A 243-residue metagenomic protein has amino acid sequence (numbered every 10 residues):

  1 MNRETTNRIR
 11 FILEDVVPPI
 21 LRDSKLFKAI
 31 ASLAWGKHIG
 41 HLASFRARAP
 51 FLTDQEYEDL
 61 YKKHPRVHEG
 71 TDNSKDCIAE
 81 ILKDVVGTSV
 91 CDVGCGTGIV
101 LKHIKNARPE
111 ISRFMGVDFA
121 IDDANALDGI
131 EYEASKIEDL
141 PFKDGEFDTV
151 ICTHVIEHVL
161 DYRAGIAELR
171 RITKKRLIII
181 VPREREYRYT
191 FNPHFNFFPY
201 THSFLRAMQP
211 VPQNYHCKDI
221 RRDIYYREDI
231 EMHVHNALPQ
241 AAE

Functional and structural regions predicted by a protein language model:
M1-D139, K143, I166, R183 (+1 more regions): Conserved N-terminal segment of class I S-adenosyl-L-methionine
T88, D148, K175: Conserved acidic residues
I151: A conserved beta-strand element that flanks and buttresses the S-adenosyl-L-methionine
H154-H158: Short catalytic micro-motifs in class I SAM-dependent methyltransferases
V159-E168: A short, conserved alpha-helix within the catalytic core of class I
R170-I172: Short, conserved loop/helix-junction motifs that constitute active-site signature segments in enzyme catalytic cores
K175-R183: Conserved beta-strand signature within the Rossmann-like core of class I S-adenosyl-L-methionine
E186: Surface-exposed loop/turn segments and immediately adjacent short secondary-structure elements within folded domains
